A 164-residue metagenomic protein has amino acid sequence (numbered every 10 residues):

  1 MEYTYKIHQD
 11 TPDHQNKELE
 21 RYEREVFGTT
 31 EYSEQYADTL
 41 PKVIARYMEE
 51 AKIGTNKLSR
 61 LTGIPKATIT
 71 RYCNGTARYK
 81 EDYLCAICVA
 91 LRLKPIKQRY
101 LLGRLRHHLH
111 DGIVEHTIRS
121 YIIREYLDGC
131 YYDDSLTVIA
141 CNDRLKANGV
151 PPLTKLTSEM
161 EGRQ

Functional and structural regions predicted by a protein language model:
E18-I53, S135-Q164: A short, Lys/Arg-rich alpha-helix, primarily the initiator
M48, S59, C88: The alpha-helix within a helix-turn-helix
G54-L61: Short alpha-helical "recognition helix" segments of helix-turn-helix
N56, A67, I96: Key DNA-contact positions within bacterial/archaeal DNA-binding proteins
G63-Y79, R104: Recognition helix of helix-turn-helix/homeodomain-like DNA-binding domains that insert into the DNA major groove
T76-V89: Short, basic-rich loop-to-helix N-cap that marks the start of a DNA-contacting helix
L93-H108: Short C-terminal boundary/hinge segments that cap the last helix of small helical domains
L109-L153: Interfacial/linker helices and their anchor residues that mediate assembly or domain coupling
